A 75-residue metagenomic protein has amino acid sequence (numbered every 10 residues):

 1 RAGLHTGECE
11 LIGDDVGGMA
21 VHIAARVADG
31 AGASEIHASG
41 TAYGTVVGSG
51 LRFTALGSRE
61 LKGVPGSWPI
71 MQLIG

Functional and structural regions predicted by a protein language model:
R1-G75: Catalytic beta-strand-to-alpha-helix segment of the class III nucleotidyl cyclase homology domain
